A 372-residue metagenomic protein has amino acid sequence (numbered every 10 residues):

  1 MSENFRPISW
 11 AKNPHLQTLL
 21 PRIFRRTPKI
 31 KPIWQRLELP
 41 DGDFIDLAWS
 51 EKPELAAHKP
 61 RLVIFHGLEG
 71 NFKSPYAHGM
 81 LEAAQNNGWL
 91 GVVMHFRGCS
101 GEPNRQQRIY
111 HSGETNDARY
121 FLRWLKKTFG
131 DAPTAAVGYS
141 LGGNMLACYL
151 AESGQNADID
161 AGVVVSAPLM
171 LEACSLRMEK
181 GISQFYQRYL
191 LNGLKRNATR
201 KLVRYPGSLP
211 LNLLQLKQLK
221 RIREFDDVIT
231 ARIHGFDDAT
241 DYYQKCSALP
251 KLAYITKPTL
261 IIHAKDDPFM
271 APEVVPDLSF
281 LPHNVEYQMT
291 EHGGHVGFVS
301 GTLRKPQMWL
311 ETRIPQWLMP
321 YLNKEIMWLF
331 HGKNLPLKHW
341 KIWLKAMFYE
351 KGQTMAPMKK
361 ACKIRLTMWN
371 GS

Functional and structural regions predicted by a protein language model:
T18-E54: N-terminal cap/lid segment of alpha/beta-hydrolase-fold proteins
P53-S100: Short, surface-exposed "cap/lid" segments of acyl-processing enzymes
A83, R97-A135: Catalytic nucleophile-loop/oxyanion-hole region of alpha/beta-hydrolase and closely related hydrolase-like folds
K127-I233: Alpha/beta-hydrolase-fold enzymes
I255, I261-H263: Short beta-strand/loop motif that positions the catalytic acidic residue of the alpha/beta-hydrolase fold
P268-E273: Conserved alpha/beta-hydrolase "acid-adjacent" motif
L281-V296: Catalytic histidine neighborhood in serine/cysteine hydrolases with alpha/beta-hydrolase-type architecture
G293-Q307: Catalytic histidine-centered segment of alpha/beta-hydrolase-like enzymes
